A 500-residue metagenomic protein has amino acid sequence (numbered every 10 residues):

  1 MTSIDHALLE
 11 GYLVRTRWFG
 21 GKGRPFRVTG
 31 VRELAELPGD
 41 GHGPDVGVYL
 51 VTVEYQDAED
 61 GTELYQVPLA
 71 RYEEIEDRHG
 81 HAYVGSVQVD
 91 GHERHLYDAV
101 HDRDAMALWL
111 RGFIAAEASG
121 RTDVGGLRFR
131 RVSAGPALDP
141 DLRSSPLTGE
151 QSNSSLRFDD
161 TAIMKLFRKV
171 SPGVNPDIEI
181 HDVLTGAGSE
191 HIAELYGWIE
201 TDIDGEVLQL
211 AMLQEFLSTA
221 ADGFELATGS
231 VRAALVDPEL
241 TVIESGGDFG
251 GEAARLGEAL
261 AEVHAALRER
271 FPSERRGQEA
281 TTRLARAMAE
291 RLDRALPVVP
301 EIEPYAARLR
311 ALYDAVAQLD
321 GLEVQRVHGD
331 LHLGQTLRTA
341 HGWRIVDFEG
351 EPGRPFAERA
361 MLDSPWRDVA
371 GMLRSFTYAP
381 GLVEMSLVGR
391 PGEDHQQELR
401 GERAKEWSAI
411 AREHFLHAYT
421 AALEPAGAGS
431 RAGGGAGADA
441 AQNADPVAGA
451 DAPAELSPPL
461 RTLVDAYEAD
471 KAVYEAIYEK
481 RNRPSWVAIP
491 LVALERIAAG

Functional and structural regions predicted by a protein language model:
G41-H42, T122, P140, H395-R400 (+1 more regions): Intrinsically disordered, low-complexity terminal tails and inter-domain linkers enriched for S/T/G/P/D/E
V48, Y55-M288, H341-G342, G353-G401 (+3 more regions): Conserved ATP-binding subdomain of kinase catalytic cores across diverse folds
F129-L142, R291-R326: An alpha-helical support segment within catalytic cores of ATP-dependent transferases
V263, R276-Y313, E406-L423, I477: Active-site catalytic-loop/activation-segment of kinase and kinase-like phosphoryl-transfer enzymes
D330: Conserved catalytic-loop position in the HRD/HxD motif
Q335-I345: Conserved protein kinase catalytic/activation segment
D347-E351: Activation of the activation-loop gatekeeper triad in protein kinase-fold domains
R390, E402-A432, A438, P446 (+2 more regions): ATP/Mg2+ or Mg2+-diphosphate-binding catalytic cores that bind nucleotide phosphates or diphosphates via glycine-rich
